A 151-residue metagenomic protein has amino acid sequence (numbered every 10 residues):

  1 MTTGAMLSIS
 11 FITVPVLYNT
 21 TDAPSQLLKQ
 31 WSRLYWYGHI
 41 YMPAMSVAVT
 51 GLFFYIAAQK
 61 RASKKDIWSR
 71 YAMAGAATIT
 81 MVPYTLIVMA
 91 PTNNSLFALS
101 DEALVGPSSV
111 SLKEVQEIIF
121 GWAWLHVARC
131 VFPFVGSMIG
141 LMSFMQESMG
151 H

Functional and structural regions predicted by a protein language model:
M1, A62-T80: Interfacial segments of alpha-helical transmembrane regions
M1-F11, T78-P91: Hydrophobic alpha-helical membrane-embedded segments
M1-V49, F97-I119: Interfacial loop at the N-terminal end of multi-pass membrane proteins
P43-F54, A74, F132-S137: Core segments of transmembrane alpha-helices that mediate helix-helix packing or line hydrophobic substrate/ligand
A57-A62, M145-Q146: Structural signal for the C-terminal ends of transmembrane alpha-helices and the immediately following loop
N94: Conserved, charged catalytic cores of large soluble enzymes
H126-G150: A hydrophobic membrane-anchoring alpha-helix module
